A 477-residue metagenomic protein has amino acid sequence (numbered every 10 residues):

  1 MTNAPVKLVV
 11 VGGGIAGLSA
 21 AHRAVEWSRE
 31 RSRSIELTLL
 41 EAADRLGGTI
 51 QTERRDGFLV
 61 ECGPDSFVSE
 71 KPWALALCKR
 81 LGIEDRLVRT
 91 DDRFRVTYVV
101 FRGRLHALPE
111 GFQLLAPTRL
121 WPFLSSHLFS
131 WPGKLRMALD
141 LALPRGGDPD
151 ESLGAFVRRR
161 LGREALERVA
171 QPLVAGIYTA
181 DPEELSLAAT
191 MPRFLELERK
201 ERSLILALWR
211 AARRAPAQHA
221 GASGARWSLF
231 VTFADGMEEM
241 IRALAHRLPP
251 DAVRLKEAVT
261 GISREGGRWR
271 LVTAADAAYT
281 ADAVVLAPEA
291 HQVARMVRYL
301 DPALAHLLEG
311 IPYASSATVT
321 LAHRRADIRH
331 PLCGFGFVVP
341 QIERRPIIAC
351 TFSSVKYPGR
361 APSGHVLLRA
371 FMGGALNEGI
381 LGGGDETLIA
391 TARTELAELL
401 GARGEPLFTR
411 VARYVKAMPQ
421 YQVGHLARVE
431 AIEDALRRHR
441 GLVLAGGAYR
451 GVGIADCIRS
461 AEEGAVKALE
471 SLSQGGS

Functional and structural regions predicted by a protein language model:
N3-A16: Beta1/beta-strand and adjacent pyrophosphate-binding region of the FAD-binding site in flavoprotein oxidoreductases
A16, R45, H291: Conserved Rossmann-like nucleotide-cofactor binding loop
V25-R55: Glycine-rich FAD pyrophosphate-binding loop
T49, P109-G111, P331-G334, I348-S477: Conserved flavin/dinucleotide-binding core of flavoenzymes
D56-P144: Dinucleotide-binding Rossmann-like beta1-alpha1 core, especially the glycine-rich loop that anchors the ADP
E70, R159-R160, A287-P288: Short, well-ordered coil/turn residues at beta-beta hairpins and beta-strand->alpha-helix junctions within
R93-V96, A116, L120, F129 (+1 more regions): Active-site/ligand-binding neighborhood in enzyme catalytic cores
L255-F371, A375-L381, E386, T394 (+1 more regions): Mid-domain catalytic core of redox enzymes that form a hydrophobic substrate pocket/lid adjacent to a catalytic redox
